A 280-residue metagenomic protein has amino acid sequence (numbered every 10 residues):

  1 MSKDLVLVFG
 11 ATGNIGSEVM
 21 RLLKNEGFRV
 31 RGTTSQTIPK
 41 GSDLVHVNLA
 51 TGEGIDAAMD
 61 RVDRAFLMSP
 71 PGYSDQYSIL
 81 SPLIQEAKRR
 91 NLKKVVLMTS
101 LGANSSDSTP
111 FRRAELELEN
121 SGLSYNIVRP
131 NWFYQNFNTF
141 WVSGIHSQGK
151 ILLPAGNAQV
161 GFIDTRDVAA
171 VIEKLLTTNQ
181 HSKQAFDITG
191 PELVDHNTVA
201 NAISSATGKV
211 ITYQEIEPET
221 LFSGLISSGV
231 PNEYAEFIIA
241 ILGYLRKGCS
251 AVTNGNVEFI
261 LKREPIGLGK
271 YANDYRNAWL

Functional and structural regions predicted by a protein language model:
S2-R29, Q36, A50-G52, D60-D63 (+8 more regions): Oxidoreductase cofactor-interface core, primarily capturing Rossmann-like NAD(P)-dependent enzymes
A11-T12, G32, E219-L280: A hydrophobic C-terminal alpha-helical subdomain
K40-A50: Active-site regions of enzymes building and remodeling cell-envelope glycoconjugates
